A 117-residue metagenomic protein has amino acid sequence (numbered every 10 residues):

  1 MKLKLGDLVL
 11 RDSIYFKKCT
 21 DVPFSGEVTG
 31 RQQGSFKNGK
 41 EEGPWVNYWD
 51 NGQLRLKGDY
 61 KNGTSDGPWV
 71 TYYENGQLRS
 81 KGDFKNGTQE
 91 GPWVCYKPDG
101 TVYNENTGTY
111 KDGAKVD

Functional and structural regions predicted by a protein language model:
M1-D117: Glycine/tyrosine- and acidic-biased, solvent-exposed loop/turn segments at the edges of beta-strands
